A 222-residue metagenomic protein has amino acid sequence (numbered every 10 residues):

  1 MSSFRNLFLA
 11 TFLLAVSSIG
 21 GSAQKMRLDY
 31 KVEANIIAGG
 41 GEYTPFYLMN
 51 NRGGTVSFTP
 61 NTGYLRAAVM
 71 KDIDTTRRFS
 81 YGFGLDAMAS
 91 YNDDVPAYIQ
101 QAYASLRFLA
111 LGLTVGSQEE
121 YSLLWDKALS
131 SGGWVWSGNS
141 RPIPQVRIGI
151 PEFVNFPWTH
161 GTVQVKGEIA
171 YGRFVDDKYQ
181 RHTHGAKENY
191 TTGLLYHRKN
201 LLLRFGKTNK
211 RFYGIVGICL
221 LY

Functional and structural regions predicted by a protein language model:
M1-M26: Bacterial Sec-dependent N-terminal signal peptides
Q24-D29, K71-G82, R107-L111, F153-G167 (+1 more regions): Short loop/turn motifs that connect adjacent beta-strands in outer-membrane beta-barrel proteins
Q24-G63, D74-L85, G167-Y171: Transmembrane beta-strand segments of Gram-negative outer membrane beta-barrel proteins
E42-M49, D94-Y98, W125-G132, D177-A186: Outer-membrane beta-barrel translocator domains and adjoining extracellular loop/strand segments of Gram-negative
N51-T55, D86-S90, S131-W136, H184-N189: Extracellular loop and loop/strand-boundary signature of outer-membrane beta-barrel proteins
S57-L65, P96-Q100, S140-G149, G193-K199: Residues that define the transmembrane beta-barrel architecture of outer-membrane proteins
F83-G116: Membrane helical hairpin/interfacial module
Y222: Conserved small/polar residues in nucleotide/adenosyl-binding loops
